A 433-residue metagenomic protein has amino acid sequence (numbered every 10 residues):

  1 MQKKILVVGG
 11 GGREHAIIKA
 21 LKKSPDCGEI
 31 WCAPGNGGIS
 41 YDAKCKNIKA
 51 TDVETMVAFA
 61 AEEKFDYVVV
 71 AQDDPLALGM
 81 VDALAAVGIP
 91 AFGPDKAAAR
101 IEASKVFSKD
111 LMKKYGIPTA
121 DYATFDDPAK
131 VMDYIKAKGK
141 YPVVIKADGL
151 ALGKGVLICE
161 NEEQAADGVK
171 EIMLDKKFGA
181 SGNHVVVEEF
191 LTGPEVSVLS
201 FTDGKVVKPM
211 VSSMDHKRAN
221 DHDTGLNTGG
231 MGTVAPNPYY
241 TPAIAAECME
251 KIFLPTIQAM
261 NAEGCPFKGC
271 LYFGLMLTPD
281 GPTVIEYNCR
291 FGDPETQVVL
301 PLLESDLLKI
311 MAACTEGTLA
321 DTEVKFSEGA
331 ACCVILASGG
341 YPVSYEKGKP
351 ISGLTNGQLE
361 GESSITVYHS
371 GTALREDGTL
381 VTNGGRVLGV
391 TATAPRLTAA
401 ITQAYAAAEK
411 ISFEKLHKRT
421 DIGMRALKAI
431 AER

Functional and structural regions predicted by a protein language model:
M1-K96: ATP-binding N-terminal substructure of ATP-dependent carboxylate-amine bond-forming enzymes
K23, G38-S40, E62, F92 (+13 more regions): Solvent-exposed alpha-helices and their adjacent loops that cap or buttress functional pockets in soluble metabolic
K46-D52, A123-D127, C159: Short acidic-hydrophobic, aromatic-tinged amphipathic segments that line or gate anion-handling sites
F92-G155: A conserved helix-loop-beta module that forms one wall/lid of the active-site cleft in ATP-utilizing catalytic domains
G155-T296: Internal nucleotide-binding/catalytic subdomain
M249-L271, N288-E362, R375: Active-site "cap" helix and flanking loop/linker of ATP-utilizing ligase/carboxylase catalytic domains
T372-D377, V381-R433: Generic C-terminus detector
